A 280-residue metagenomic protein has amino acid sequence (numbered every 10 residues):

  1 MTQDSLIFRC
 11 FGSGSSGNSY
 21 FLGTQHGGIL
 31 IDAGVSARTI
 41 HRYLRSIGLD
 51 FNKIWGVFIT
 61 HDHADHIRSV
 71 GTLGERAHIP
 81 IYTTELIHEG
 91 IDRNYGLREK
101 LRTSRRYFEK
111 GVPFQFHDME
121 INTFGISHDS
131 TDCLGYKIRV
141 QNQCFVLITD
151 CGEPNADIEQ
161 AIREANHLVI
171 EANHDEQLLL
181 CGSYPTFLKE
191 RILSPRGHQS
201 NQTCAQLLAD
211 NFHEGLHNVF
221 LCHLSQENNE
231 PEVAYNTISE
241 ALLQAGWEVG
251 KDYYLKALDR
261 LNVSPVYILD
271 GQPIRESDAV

Functional and structural regions predicted by a protein language model:
M1-I47, D132-D150, H167: Conserved beta-strand hairpin/beta-sheet module of binuclear metal-dependent hydrolase folds, prominently
I31-G34, I54-D62, Y82-E85, V146-T149 (+3 more regions): Active-site neighborhood of phospho(di)ester-bond hydrolases with catalytic His/Asp-centered motifs
A37-T84: Active-site metal-binding motif and surrounding structural segment of the metallo-beta-lactamase
L49-N52, L73-A77, E99, Q160-E164 (+1 more regions): Short, conserved loop/helix-junction motifs that constitute active-site signature segments in enzyme catalytic cores
H63-I67, E89-G90, T131, E153-A156 (+2 more regions): Active-site environment of divalent metal-dependent phosphoester hydrolases
R68-A77, D92-Y95, N229-N236: Metal-dependent catalytic neighborhoods of phosphoester/phosphodiester hydrolases
E85-G135, V140-N142: Metallo-beta-lactamase
A156-A257: Cap/insert and terminal regions of metallo-dependent hydrolase folds
